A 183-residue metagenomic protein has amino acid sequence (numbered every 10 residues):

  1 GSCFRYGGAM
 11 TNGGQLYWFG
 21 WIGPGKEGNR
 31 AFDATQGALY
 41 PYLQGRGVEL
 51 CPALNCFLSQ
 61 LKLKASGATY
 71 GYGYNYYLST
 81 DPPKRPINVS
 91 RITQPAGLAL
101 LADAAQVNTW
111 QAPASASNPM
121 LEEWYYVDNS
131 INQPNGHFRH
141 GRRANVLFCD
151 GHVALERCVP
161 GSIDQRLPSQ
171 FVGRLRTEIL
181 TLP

Functional and structural regions predicted by a protein language model:
G1-P183: Short, well-structured segments within or immediately adjacent to enzyme catalytic domains that line ligand-binding
